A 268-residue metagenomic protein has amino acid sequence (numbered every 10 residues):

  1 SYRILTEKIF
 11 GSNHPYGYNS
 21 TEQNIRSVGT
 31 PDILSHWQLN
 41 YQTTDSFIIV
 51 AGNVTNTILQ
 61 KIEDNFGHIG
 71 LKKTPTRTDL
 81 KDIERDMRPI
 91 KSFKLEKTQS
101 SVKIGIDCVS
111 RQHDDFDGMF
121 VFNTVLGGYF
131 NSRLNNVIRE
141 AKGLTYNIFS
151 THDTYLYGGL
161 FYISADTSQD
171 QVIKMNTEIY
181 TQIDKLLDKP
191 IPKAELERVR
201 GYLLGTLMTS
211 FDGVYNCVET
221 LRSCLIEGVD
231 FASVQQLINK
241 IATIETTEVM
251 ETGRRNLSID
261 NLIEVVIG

Functional and structural regions predicted by a protein language model:
S1-T74, S110, G118, E140-G268: Charge-rich, well-structured scaffold segments of protease-associated domains
T6-E7, N123-G127, N136, S223: Generic alpha-helical structural context detector
T74-N131: His/Glu-based metal-binding/catalytic segments typifying zinc-dependent metallopeptidases
V125-L144, Y155: M16/MPP (pitrilysin/insulinase) zinc-metallopeptidase core fold and M16-derived inactive scaffolds
